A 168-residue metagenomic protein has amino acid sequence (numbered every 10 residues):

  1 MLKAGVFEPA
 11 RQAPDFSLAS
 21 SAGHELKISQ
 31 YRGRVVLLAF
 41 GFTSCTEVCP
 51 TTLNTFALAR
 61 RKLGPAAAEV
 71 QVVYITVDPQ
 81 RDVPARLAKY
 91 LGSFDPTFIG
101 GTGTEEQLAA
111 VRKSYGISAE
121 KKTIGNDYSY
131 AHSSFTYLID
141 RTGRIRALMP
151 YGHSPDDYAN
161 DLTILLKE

Functional and structural regions predicted by a protein language model:
M1-D15, A19, E168: N-terminal targeting signals for export/organelle localization
R11, V35, R60-A67, F98 (+4 more regions): Sec/Tat-exported extracytoplasmic proteins
A13-P14, V36, S133-S134: Short loop/turn microsegments at loop-to-beta-strand junctions
F16-V36, R60: A short beta-strand-turn-helix
I28-F56: Short active-site neighborhood of thiol/selenol oxidoreductases, capturing the structured segment around
T51-V111: Structural microenvironment flanking redox-active thiols in thiol-disulfide oxidoreductases
E106-D161: Thiol/disulfide oxidoreductase modules built on the thioredoxin-like
